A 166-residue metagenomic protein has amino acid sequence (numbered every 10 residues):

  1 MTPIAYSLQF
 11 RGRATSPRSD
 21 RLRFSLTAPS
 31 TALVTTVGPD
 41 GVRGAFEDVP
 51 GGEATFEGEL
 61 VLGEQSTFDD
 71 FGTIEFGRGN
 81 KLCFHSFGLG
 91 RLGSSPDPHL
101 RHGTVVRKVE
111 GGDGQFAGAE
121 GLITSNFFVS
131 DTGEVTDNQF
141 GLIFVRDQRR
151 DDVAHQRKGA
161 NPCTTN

Functional and structural regions predicted by a protein language model:
M1-N166: Beta-strand-enriched cores of mature, soluble protein domains
